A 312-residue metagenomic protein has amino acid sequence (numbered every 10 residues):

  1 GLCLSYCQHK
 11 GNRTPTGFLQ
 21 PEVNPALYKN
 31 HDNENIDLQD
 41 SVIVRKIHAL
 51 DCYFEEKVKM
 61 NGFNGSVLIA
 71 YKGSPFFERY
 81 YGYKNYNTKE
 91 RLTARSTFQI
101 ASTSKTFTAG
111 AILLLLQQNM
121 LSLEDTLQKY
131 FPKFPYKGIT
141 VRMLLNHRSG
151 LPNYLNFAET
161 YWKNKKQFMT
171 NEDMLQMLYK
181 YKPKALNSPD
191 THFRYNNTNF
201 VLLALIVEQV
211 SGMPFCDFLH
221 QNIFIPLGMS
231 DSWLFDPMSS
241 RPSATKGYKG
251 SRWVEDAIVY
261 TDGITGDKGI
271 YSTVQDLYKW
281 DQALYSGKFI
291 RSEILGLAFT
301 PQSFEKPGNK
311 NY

Functional and structural regions predicted by a protein language model:
G1-L19: Bacterial Sec-dependent N-terminal signal peptides
L27-Q39: Acidic/histidine-rich, surface-exposed loop or edge segments in extracytoplasmic proteins
Y28, E78-N85, Q176, G250-S251: Short alpha-helical hairpin
N35, N85, E124-K133, F157-K163 (+1 more regions): Short linear capping/connector segments at secondary-structure termini
Q39-F98, M120-D125, E255: Short, conserved catalytic-motif segment at the N-terminal edge
V58-S66, N87-L144, A185-N196, T265-K268: Short active-site loop at a secondary-structure junction that contains or immediately precedes the catalytic residue(s)
Y71, P75, L127, K133 (+1 more regions): Short, solvent-exposed turn/loop segments enriched in Gly/Ser/Thr/Pro and often Arg
G138-Y312: Short, surface-exposed loop or secondary-structure junction motifs that flank catalytic or metal-binding residues
